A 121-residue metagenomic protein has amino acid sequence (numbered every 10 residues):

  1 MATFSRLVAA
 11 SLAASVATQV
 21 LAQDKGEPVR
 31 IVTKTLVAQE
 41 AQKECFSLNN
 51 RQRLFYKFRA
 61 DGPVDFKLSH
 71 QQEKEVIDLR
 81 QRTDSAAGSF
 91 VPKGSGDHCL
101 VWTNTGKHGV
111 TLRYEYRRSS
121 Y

Functional and structural regions predicted by a protein language model:
M1-V8: Bacterial N-terminal signal peptides that target proteins for export
L21-Y121: Acidic, Ser/Thr/Pro
